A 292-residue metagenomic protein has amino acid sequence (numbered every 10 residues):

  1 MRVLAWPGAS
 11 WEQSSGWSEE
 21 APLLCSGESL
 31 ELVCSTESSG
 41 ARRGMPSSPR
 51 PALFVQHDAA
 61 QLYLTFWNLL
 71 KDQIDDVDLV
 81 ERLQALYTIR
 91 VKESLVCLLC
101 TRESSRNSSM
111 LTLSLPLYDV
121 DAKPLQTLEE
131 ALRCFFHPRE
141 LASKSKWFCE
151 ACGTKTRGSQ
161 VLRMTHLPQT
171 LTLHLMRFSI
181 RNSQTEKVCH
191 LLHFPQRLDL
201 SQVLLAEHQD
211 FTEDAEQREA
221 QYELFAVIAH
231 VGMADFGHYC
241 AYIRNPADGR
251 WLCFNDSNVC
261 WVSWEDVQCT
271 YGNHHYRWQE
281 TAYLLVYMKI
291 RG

Functional and structural regions predicted by a protein language model:
M1-S159, M164: Extended, solvent-exposed regulatory segments
G16, E103-G292: Exposed substrate/partner-binding surface patches
